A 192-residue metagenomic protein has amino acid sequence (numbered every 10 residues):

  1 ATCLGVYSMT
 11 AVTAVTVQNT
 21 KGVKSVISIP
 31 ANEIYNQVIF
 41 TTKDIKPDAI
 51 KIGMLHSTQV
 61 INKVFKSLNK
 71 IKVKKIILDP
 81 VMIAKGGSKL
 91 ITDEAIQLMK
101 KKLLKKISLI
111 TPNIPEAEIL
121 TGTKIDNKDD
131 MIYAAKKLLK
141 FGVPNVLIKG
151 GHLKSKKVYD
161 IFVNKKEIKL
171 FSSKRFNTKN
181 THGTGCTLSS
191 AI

Functional and structural regions predicted by a protein language model:
A1-K85: Conserved N-terminal subdomain of the carbohydrate kinase-like
V6-T10, D48-A49, K74-I76, K89 (+3 more regions): Structural motif
G22-K24, G87-T92, T121-I125, G183: Short, solvent-exposed loop/turn segments at secondary-structure boundaries
I27-N36, G87-L104: Conserved phosphate-binding/catalytic loop of the ribokinase/pfkB sugar-kinase fold
I52-G53, S88, K149, T181: Glycine- and other small-residue-rich loops at beta-strand/loop junctions that grip anionic moieties
D93-I168, N177: Conserved phosphate/ATP/ADP-binding segment of small-molecule kinases
I119, K179-I192: Short, small-residue alpha-helix embedded
